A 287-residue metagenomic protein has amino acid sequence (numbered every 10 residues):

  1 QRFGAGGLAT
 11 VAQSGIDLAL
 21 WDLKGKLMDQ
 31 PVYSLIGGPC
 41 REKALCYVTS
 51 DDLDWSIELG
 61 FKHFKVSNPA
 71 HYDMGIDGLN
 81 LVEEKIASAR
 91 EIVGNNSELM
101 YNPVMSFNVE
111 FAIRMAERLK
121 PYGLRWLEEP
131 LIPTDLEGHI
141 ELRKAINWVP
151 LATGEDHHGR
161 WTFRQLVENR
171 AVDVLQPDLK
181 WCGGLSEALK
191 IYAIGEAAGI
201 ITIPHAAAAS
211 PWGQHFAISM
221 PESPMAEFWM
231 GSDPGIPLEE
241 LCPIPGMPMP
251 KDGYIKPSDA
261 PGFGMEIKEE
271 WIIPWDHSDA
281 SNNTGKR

Functional and structural regions predicted by a protein language model:
Q1-M100, V104-S106, I113-P121, L238-R287: N-terminal capping/lid subdomain adjacent to the active-site entrance of alpha/beta enzymes
G7-T10, E129, P204-A207: Periplasmic-binding protein-like
E42-T49, F64-V66, S97-P103, L127-E128 (+4 more regions): Hydrophobic faces of well-ordered beta-strands that scaffold small-molecule active sites in alpha/beta enzyme cores
D54, P130-I140, E196, S281-R287: Repeat-unit-sized solenoid/scaffold elements
A70-L79, P103-F111, E128-L136, H158-R160 (+1 more regions): Short, small-residue-enriched loops and turns at beta-alpha junctions that line or gate enzyme active sites
E117, G123, T134-Y254, S258-P261: Shared catalytic-loop signature of beta/alpha-barrel
